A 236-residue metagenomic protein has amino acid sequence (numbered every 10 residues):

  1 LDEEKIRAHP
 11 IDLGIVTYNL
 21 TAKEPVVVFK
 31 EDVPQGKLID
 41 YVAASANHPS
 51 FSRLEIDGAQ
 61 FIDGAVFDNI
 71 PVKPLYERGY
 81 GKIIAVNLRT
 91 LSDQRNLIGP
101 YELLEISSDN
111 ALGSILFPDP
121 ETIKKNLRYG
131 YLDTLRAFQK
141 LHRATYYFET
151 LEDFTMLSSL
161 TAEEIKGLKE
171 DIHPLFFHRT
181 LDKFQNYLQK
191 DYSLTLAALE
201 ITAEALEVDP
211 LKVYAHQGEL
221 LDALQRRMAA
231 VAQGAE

Functional and structural regions predicted by a protein language model:
L1-E236: Patatin-like phospholipase
